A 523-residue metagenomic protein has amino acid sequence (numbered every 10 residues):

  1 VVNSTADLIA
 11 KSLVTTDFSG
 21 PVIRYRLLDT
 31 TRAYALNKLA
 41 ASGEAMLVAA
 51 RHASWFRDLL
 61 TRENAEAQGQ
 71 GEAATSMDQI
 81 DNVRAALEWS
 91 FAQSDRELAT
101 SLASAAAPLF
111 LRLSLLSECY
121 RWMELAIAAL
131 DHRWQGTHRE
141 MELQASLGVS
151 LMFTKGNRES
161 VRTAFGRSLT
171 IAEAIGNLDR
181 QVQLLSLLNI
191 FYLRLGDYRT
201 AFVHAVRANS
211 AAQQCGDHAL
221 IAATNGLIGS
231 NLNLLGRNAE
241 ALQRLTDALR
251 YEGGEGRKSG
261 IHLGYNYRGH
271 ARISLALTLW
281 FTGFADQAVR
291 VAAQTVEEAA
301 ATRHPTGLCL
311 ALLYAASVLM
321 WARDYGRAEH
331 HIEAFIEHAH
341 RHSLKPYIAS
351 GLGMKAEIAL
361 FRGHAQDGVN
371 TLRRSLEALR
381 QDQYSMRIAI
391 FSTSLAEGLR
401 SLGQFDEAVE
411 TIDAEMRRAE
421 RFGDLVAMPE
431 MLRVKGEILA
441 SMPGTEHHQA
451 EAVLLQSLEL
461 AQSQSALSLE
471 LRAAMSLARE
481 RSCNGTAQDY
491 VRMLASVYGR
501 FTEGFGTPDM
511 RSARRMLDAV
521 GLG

Functional and structural regions predicted by a protein language model:
V1-S42, M46-S54, A92-A107, Y120 (+1 more regions): C-terminal boundary/linker of central alpha/beta nucleotide-binding cores
Y25, D29, A53, S76-I80 (+16 more regions): Start-of-helix signal in alpha-solenoid helical-repeat scaffolds, especially tetratricopeptide repeats
A45-A49, E72, S76-Q79, A92 (+18 more regions): Inter-repeat boundary and helix-capping residues of tandem alpha-helical solenoids
L60-N64, L111, M152, L193 (+9 more regions): Specific register positions within alpha-helical solenoid repeats of the TPR/Sel1-like families, i.e., one
E63, G71-R133, M141-L151, V182-L184 (+2 more regions): Short, well-ordered secondary-structure microsegments that present a prominent hydrophobic/aromatic side chain
E63-N64, A107-F110, W134, G148-K155 (+7 more regions): Short coil/turn linking the two alpha-helices of tandem helical-hairpin repeats
M152-L169, E173-V426: Extended non-membrane alpha-helical scaffolds
S160, E410, A414-R417, R421-G523: C-terminal non-catalytic interaction modules
